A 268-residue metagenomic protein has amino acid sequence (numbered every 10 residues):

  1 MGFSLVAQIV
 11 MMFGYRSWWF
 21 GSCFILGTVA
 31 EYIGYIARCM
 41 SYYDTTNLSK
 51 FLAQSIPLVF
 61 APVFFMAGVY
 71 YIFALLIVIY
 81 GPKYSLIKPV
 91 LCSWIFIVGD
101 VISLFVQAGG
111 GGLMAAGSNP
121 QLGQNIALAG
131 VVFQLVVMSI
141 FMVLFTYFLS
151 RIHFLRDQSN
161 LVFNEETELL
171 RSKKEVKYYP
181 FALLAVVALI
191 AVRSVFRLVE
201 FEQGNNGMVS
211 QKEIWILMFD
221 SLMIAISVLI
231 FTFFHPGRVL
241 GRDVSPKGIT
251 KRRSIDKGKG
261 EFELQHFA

Functional and structural regions predicted by a protein language model:
M1-P62, V78, Y84-W94: Membrane-proximal first intracellular loop
G2-V10, Y35, V59-S85, V101-M114 (+3 more regions): Cytoplasm-facing ends of alpha-helical transmembrane segments in multi-pass membrane proteins
R16-F20, Y43-N47, I77-K83, G112-N119 (+3 more regions): Transmembrane helix-loop junctions in multipass membrane proteins, especially transporters and channels
E31-Y43, V106-G117, I190-G204: Helix-to-loop junction signature of class
F51-V63, Q107, L122-M138, K177-P236: Extracellular loop 3-seventh transmembrane helix
K88-C92, I126, I152-A188, V209-K212: Membrane-helix boundary/juxtamembrane motif in polytopic membrane proteins
A115-L169: Aromatic-anchored, glycine/proline-accented short structural segments that stabilize local strand-turns or short
S150-E175, P236-A268: Intrinsically disordered, low-complexity terminal tails of fungal membrane proteins
